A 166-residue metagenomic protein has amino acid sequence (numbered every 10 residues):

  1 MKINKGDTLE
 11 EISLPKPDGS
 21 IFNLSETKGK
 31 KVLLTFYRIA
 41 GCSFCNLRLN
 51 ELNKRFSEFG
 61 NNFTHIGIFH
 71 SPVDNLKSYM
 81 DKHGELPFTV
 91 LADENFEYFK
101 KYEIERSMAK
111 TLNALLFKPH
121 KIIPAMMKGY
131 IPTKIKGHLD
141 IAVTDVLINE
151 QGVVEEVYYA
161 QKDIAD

Functional and structural regions predicted by a protein language model:
M1, L24-S25, S57, K136-H138: Short secondary-structure boundary/capping segments
M1-S25: N-terminal "domain-start" segment that seeds a small globular fold
L9-E10, L33, A142-T144: Short loop/turn microsegments at loop-to-beta-strand junctions
L24-L52, T64: Short active-site neighborhood of thiol/selenol oxidoreductases, capturing the structured segment around
K31-V32, D163-D166: A short local loop/turn or secondary-structure capping micro-motif enriched for an aromatic residue
Y37, F69, N149: Short beta-strand/turn micro-motifs composed of small residues that flank or help shape donor/cofactor-binding pockets
R48-K101, S107: Structural microenvironment flanking redox-active thiols in thiol-disulfide oxidoreductases
D93-I164: Thiol/selenol-based redox catalytic cores and closely related redox-interacting motifs
